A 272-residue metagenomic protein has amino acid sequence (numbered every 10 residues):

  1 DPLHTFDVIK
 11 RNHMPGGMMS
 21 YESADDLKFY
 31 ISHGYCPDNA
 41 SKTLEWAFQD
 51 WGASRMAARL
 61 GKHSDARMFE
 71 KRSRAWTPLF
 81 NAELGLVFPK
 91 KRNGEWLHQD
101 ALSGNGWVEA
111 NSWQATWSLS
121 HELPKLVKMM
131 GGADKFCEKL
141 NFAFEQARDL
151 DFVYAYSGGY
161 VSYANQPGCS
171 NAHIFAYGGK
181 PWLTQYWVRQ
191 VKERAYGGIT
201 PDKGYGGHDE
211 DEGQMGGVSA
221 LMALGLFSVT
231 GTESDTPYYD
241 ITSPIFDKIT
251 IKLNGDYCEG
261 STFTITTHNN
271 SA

Functional and structural regions predicted by a protein language model:
D1-S271: Active-site core of glycosidic bond-cleaving carbohydrate-active enzymes
